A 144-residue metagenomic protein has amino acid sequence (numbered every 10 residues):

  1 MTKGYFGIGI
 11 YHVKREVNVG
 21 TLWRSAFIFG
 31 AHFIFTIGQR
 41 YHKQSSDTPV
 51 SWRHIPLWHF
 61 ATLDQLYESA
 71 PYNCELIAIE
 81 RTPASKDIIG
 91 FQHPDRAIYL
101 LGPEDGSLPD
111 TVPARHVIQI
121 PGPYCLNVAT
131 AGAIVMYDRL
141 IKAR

Functional and structural regions predicted by a protein language model:
M1-R81, A133, L140-I141: RNA substrate-binding interface of SAM-dependent RNA methyltransferases
F6, E75-I77, D95-Y99, H116 (+1 more regions): Generic beta-strand structural signal
V17, A61-D64, Q92, A97 (+2 more regions): Solvent-exposed, flexible loop/coil residues
V17-N18, K86, L126-N127: Residues that form or flank phosphate/diphosphate-binding pockets in enzymes that use nucleotide phosphates
Q39-R40, T62-L63, P103-G106, P121-L126: Short, acidic/turn-prone active-site loops that include or flank metal/cofactor- and phosphate-binding residues
T82-I120: Active-site/ligand-binding-proximal alpha/beta "capping" segment
V112-R144: Structured adenosyl-cofactor binding patch, chiefly the S-adenosyl-L-methionine
